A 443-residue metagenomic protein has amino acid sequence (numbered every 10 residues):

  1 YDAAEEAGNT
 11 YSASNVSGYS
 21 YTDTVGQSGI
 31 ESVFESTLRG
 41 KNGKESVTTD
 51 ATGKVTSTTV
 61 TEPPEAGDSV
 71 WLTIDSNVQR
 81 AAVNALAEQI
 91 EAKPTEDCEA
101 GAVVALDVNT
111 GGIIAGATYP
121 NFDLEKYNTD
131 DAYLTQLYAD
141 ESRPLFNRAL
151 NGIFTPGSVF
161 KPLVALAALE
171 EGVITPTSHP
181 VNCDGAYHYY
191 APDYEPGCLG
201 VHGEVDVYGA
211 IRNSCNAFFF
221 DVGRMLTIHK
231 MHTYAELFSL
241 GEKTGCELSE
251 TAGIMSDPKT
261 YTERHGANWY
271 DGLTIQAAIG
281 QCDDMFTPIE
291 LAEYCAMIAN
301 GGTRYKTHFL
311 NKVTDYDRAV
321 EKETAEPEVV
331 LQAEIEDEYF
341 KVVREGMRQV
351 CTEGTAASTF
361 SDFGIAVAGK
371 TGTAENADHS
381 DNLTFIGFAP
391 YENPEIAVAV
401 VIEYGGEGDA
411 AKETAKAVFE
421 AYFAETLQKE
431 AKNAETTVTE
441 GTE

Functional and structural regions predicted by a protein language model:
Y1-G67, A292, K416-A417: Small/polar-residue-rich segments within soluble enzyme cores
Q27, D75, Q79, L291 (+1 more regions): Short, charged, low-complexity patches
E35, R39-N42, G53, V83 (+3 more regions): Amphipathic, well-packed alpha-helical segments that form the structural scaffold of globular domains
T49-E62, I74, G101, V108-V159 (+2 more regions): Beta-lactam-recognizing serine transpeptidase/beta-lactamase-like catalytic domain environment
V55-G101: Conserved, well-ordered alpha-helix/loop/beta-strand core segments that scaffold catalytic motifs
A85-P94, G172, C351, T426: Structural motif corresponding to the C-terminal cap of alpha-helices
A299, C351, K416-L427: Short amphipathic alpha-helical signal-transduction/dimerization elements
F423-E443: Gram-negative outer-membrane assembly/targeting C-terminal domains
